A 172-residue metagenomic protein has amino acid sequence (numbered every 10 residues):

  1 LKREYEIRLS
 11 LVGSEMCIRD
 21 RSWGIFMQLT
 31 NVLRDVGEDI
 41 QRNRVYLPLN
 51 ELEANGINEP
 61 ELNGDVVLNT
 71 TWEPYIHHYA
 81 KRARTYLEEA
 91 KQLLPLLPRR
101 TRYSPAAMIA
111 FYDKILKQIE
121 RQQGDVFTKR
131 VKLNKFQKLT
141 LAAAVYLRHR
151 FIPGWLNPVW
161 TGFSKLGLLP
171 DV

Functional and structural regions predicted by a protein language model:
L1-I18: Single conserved hydrophobic/aromatic residue that forms the stacking wall/gate of nucleotide- or nucleobase-binding
S14-E15, R19-F26, L33, G37-V172: Catalytic cores of Mg2+-dependent Asp-rich isoprenoid enzymes
